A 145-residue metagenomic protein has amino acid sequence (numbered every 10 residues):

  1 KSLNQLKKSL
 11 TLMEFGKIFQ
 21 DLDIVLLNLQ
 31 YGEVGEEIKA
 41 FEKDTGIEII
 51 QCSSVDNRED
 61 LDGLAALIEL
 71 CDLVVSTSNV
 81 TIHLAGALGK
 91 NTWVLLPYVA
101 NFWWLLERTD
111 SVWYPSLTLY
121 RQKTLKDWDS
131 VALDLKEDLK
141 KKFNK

Functional and structural regions predicted by a protein language model:
K1-K145: Catalytic machinery of carbohydrate-active enzymes, primarily nucleotide-sugar-dependent glycosyltransferases
